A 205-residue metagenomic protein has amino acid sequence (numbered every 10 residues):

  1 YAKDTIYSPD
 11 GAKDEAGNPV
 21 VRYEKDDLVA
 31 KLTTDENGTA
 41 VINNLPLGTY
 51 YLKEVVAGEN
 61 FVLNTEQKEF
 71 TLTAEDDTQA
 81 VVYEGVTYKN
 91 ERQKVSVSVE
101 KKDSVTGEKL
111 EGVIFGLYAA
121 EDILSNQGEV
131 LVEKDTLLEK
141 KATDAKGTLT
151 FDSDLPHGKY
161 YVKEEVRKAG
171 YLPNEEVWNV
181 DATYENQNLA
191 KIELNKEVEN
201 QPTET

Functional and structural regions predicted by a protein language model:
Y1-T205: Solvent-exposed loop/turn and edge beta-strand elements of beta-rich ligand-binding domains
